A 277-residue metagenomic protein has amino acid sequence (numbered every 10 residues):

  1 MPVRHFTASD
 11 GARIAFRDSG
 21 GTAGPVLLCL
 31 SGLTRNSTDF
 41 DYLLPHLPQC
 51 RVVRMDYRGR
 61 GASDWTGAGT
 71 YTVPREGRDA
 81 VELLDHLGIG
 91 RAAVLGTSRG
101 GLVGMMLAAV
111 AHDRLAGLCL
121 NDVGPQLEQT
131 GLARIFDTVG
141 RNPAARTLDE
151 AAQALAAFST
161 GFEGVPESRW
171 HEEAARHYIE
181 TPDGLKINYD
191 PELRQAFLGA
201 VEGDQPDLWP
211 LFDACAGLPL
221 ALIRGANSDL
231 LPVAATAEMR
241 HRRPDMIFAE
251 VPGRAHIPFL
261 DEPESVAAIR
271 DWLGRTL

Functional and structural regions predicted by a protein language model:
M1-L27, P48-C50, E264, R270-L277: Alpha/beta-hydrolase fold catalytic core
S9, Y42-L44, R54-L95: Active-site loop/oxyanion-hole signature of alpha/beta-hydrolase fold enzymes
A12-A62: Conserved HGGG/HGGXW glycine-rich cap/lid loop of the alpha/beta-hydrolase fold
D56-G61, G124, R254-A255: Short beta-to-alpha linker loops that shape the active-site pocket of alpha/beta-hydrolase fold enzymes
G90-Q129: Conserved hydrolase catalytic core segment
R146-G199: Conserved alpha/beta-hydrolase catalytic His-Asp/Glu region
T181-H241, E250: Conserved serine/cysteine hydrolase catalytic core
R254-P263: Catalytic histidine-centered segment of alpha/beta-hydrolase-like enzymes
